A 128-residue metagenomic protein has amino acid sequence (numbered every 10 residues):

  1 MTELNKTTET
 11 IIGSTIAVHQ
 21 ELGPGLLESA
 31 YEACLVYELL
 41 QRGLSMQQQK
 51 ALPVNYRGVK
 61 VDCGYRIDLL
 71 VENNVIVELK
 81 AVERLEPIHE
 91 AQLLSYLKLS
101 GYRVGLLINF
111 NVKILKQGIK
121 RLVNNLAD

Functional and structural regions predicted by a protein language model:
M1-S45, K116, R121-D128: Solvent-exposed, charged helical/coil patches that constitute nucleic-acid or partner-interaction surfaces
T10, S14, V18, D68 (+2 more regions): Residue-level recognition of specific faces of alpha-helices
G23, I67-L85, Y96: Conserved catalytic cores of phosphodiester-cleaving nucleases, focusing on short active-site segments
L40-R57: A short acidic/basic microdomain associated with nuclease active sites
L44, Y65-I67, N73, Q117: Change "...and in nucleic-acid phosphodiester-cleaving endonucleases..." to "...and in nucleic-acid processing enzymes
K50-L52, I67-L69, I119: A structural signal for short, well-ordered beta-strand segments
K80-D128: Nucleic-acid nuclease catalytic cores
